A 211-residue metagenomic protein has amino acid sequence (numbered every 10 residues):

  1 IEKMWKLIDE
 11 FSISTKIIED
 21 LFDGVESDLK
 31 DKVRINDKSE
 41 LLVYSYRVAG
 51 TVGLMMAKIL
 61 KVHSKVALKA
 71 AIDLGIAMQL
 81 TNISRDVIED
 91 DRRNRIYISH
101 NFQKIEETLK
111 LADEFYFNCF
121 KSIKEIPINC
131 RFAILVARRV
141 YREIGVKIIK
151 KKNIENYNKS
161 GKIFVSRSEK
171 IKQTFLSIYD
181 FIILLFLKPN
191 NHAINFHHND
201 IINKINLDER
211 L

Functional and structural regions predicted by a protein language model:
I1-A77, S84, I88-L211: Catalytic cores of Mg2+-dependent Asp-rich isoprenoid enzymes
